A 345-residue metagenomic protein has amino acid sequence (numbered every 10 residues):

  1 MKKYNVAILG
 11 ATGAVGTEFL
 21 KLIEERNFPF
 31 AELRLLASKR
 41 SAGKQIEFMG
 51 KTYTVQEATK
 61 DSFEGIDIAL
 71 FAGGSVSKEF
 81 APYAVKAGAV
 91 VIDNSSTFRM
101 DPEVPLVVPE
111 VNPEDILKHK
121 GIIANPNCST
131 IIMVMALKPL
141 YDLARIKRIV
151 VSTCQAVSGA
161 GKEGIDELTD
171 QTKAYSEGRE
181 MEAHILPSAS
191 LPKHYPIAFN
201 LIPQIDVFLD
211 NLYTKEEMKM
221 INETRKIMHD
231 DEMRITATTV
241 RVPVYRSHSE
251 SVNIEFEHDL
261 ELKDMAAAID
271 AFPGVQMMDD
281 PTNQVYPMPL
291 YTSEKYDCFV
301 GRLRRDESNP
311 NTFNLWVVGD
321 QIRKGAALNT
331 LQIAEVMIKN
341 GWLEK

Functional and structural regions predicted by a protein language model:
M1-P192, I197, E232-R234, Q284-Y286 (+5 more regions): N-terminal Rossmann-like NAD(P) cofactor-binding subdomain of oxidoreductases, focused on the glycine-rich
K39-S41, C128-S129, T153-A160, L201-L209 (+2 more regions): Glycine-rich beta-alpha junction loops
I123-I132, L212-I221, K324-N329: A glycine-rich, Thr/Ser-enriched phosphate-binding loop motif common to dinucleotide/cofactor-binding enzymes
P192-V244: Oxyanion-binding "anion nests"
E232-K345: C-terminal active-site/capping subdomain that shapes the small-molecule cofactor and substrate pocket of enzyme
